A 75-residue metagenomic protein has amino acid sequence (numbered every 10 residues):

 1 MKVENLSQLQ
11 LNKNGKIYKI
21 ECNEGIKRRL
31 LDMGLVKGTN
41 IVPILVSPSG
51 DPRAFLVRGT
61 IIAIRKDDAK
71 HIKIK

Functional and structural regions predicted by a protein language model:
K2, I26-R29, P48: Short alpha-helix capping/helix-loop boundary micro-motifs
N5, R29-D32, P52: Short, conserved secondary-structure segments in the cores of folded domains
K19-N23: A structural micro-motif recognizing beta-strand termini and the immediately following turn/loop segments
T39-N40, I44-L45: A conserved acidic, glycine/proline-rich C-terminal tail/linker
S47-K75: C-terminal structural segments of small proteins and small subunits
